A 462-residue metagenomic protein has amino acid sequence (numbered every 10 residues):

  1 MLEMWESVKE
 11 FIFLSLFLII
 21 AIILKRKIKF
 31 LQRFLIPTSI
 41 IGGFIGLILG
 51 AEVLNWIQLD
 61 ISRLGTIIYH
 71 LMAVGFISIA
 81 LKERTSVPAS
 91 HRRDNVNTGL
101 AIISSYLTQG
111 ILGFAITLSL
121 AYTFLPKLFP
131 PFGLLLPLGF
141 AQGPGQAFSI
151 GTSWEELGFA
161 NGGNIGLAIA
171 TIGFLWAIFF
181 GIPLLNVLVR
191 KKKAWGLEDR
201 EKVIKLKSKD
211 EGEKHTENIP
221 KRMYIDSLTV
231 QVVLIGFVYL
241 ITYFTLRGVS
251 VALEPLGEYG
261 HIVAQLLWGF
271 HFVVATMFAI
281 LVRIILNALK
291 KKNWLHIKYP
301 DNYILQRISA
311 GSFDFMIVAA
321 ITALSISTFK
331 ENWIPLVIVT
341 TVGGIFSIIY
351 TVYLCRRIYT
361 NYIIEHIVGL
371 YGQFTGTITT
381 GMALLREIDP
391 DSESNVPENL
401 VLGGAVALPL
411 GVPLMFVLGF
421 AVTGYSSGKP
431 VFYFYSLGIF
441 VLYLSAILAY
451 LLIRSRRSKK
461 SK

Functional and structural regions predicted by a protein language model:
L2-G65, L81-T85, T216-P220, T229-I304: Structural signature of multi-pass alpha-helical membrane transport proteins
L2-L16, S62-G75, F132, L136-P137 (+5 more regions): Structural signature of hydrophobic alpha-helical transmembrane segments
R33, E83-V96, A121-P130, T152-N164 (+5 more regions): Juxtamembrane helix-boundary/capping and inter-helix hinge elements in multi-pass membrane proteins
F44-G50, G65-R93, M277-A288, Q306-K330 (+1 more regions): Hydrophobic transmembrane alpha-helices of secondary-active transporters and Na+-translocating membrane complexes
T85-A115, V230-Q231, I235, Y299-Y303 (+2 more regions): Entry/N-cap segments of selected transmembrane alpha helices and their immediately preceding amphipathic helices
S104, I116, L125-N161, I165 (+3 more regions): Alpha-helical membrane segments and immediately flanking helix-loop junctions that form or couple to the substrate/ion
L118-T123, A170-E211, Y353-I363, V412-K462: Juxtamembrane and boundary regions of transmembrane helices in multi-pass small-molecule transporters and channels
F315-S327, L336, T340-I453: C-terminal transmembrane helix pair
